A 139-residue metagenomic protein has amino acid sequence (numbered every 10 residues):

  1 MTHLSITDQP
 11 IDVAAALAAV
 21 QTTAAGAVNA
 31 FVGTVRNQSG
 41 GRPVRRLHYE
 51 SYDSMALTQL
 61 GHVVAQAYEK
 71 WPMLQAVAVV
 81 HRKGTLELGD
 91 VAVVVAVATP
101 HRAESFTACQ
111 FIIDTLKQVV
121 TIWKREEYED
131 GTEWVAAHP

Functional and structural regions predicted by a protein language model:
M1-V91, A98-P139: N-terminal, polar/charged subdomain of small-to-medium soluble alpha/beta proteins
